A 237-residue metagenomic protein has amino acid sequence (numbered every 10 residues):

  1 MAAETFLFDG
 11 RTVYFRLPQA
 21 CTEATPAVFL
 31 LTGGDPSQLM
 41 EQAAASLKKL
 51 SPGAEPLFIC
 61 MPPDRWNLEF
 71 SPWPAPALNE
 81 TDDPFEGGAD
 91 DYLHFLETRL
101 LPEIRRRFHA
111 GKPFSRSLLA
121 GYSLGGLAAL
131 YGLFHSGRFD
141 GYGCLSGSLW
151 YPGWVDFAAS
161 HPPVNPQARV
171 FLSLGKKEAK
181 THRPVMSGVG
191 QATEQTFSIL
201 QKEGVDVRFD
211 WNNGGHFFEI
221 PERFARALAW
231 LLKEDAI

Functional and structural regions predicted by a protein language model:
M1-P26, L57, I237: A domain-start/cap signature at the N-terminus of enzymes
A24-H109: Serine-hydrolase catalytic machinery in alpha/beta-hydrolase-like enzymes
L30-G33, S146, L174: The conserved beta1-alpha1 loop
A44-K48, G132-L133, F197: A conserved amphipathic alpha-helix that caps or lines the catalytic cleft of carbohydrate- and lipid-modifying enzymes
A110-Y122, Y142: Alpha/beta-hydrolase fold nucleophile elbow
G126-S136: Short glycine-enriched nucleophile-adjacent loop and the immediately C-terminal alpha-helix near the catalytic center
R138-L149, R169: A conserved short beta-strand
L149-L231: The feature captures the conserved acid-bearing segment of alpha/beta-hydrolase catalytic domains
